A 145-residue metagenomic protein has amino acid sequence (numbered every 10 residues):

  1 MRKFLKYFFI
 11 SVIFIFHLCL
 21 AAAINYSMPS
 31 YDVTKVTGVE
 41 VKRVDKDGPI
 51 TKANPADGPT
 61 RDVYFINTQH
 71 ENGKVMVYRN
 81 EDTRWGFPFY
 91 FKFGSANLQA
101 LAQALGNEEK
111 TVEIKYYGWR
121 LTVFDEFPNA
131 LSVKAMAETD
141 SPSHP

Functional and structural regions predicted by a protein language model:
R2-G73, M136: OB-fold ssDNA-binding interfaces and closely related basic DNA-contact patches used across DNA replication/repair
R61, N107, T111, D125-A130: Extracytoplasmic
F65-N67, V77-R79, E113-K115, S132: Soluble periplasmic/extracytoplasmic beta-strand elements of cell-envelope proteins
E71-G73, L105-K110, P142: A short, structured loop/turn motif at beta-sheet edges
E71-V75, R84-W85, L121: Primarily extracytoplasmic ectodomains and periplasmic/lumenal surface modules that are beta-strand-rich
R79-K92: Short, basic/aromatic beta-hairpin or loop at an interaction surface
F91-I114: Short nucleic-acid-contacting surface segments enriched for D/E, G, S/T with interspersed K/R
Y117-H144: OB-fold/S1-family single-stranded nucleic acid-binding modules
